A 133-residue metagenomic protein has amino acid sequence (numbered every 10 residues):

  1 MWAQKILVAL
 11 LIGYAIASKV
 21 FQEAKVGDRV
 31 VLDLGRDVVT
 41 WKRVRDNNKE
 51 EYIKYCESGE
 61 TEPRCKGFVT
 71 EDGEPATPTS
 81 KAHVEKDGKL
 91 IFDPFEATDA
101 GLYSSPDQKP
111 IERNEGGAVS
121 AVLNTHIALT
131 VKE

Functional and structural regions predicted by a protein language model:
W2-A17: Cleavable N-terminal signal peptides of Sec/SRP-targeted secreted and luminal proteins
S18-F21, F92: A detector of helix-start/N-cap boundary segments at the beginnings of structured domains
K19, G27, K132-E133: Extracellular/luminal ectodomains of metazoan preproproteins built from arrays of small disulfide-bonded modules
A24-V31: Solvent-exposed, conformationally flexible loop/turn segments
L32-P78: N-terminal V-set
T77-A118: Ligand-binding face of N-terminal immunoglobulin V-set domains in extracellular IgSF glycoproteins
R113-E133: C-terminal edge beta-strand
